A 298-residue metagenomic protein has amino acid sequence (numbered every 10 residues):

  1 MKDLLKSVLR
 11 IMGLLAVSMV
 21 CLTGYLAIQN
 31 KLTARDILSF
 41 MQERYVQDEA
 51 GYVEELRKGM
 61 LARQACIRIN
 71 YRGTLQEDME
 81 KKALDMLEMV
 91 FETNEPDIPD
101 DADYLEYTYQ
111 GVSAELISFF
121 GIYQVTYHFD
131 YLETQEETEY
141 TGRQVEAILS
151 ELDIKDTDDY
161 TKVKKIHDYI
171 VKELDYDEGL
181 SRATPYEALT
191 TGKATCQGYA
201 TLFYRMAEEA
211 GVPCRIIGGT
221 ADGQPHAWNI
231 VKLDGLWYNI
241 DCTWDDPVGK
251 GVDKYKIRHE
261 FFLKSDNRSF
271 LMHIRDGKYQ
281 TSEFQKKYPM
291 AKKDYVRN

Functional and structural regions predicted by a protein language model:
L4-T157, R268-N298: N-terminal accessory/pre-domain segments preceding catalytic cores
T134-A188: Secondary-structure boundary elements
A188-Q197: Periplasmic OmpA-like peptidoglycan-binding domain that tethers envelope proteins to the cell wall
G198-R268: Hydrophobic/aromatic-rich core segments of domains that either
